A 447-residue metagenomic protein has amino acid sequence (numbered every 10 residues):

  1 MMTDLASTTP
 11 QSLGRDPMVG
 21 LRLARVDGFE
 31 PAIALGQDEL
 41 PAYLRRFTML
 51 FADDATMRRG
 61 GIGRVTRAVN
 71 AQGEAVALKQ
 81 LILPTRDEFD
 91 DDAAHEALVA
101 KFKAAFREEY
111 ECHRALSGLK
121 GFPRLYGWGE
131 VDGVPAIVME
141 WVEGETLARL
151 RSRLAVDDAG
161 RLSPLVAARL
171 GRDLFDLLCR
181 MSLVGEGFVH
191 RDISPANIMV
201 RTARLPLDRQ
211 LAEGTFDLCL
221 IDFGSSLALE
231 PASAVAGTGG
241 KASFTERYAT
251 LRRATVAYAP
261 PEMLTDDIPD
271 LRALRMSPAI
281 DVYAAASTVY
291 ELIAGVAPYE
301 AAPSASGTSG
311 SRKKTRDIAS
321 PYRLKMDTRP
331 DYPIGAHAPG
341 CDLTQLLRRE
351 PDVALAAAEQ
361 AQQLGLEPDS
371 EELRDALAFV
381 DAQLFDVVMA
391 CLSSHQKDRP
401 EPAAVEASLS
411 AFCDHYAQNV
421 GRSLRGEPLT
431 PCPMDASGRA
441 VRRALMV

Functional and structural regions predicted by a protein language model:
M2-A52: Juxta-kinase regulatory segment immediately upstream of eukaryotic protein kinase catalytic domains
R64, N70-R107: ATP-binding glycine-rich loop module of kinase domains
S117-G127: Conserved HxN/HPN-centered segment at the entrance to the catalytic loop of eukaryotic protein kinase-like domains
D132-T146: Conserved short submotifs of the Hanks-type protein kinase catalytic core that shape the nucleotide-binding pocket
L170-G171: Activation segment signature within eukaryotic-like protein kinase domains
S182-T202, P206-L211: Catalytic-loop of the protein kinase fold
R201-T255: Activation segment/activation loop of eukaryotic-type protein kinase catalytic domains
Y416-V447: Regulatory extensions appended to serine/threonine kinase catalytic cores
